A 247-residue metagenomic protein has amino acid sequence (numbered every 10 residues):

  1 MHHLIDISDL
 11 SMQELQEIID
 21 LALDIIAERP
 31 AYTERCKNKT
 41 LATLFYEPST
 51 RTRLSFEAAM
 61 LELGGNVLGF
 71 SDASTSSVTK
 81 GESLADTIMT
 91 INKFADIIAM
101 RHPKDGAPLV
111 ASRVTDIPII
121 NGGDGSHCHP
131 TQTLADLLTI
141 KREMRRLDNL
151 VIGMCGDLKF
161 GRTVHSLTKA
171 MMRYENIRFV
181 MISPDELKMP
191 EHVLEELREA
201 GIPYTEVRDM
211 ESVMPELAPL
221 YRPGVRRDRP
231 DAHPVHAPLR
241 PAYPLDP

Functional and structural regions predicted by a protein language model:
M1-L54, A58: Positively charged, low-complexity intrinsically disordered leader regions
A22, A95, T115, E216-A218: Short, well-ordered alpha-helix to beta-strand connector turns
L23, Y46, P103, G224-R226: Short glycine-/small-residue-rich Rossmann-like dinucleotide-binding loops
D24-A27, G201-V207, R240-Y243: Short gly/ser/thr-rich secondary-structure transition/capping motifs
E34-K141: Phosphate/diphosphate ligand-binding glycine-rich loop within oxidoreductases
Y46-A59, R142-P223: Glycine-rich phosphate/diphosphate-binding loop of Rossmann-like nucleotide-binding domains
L68-D72, I120-G122, L150-C155, V180-I182 (+2 more regions): Short beta-strands and strand-loop turn motifs
G224-P244: Glycine/threonine-rich flexible loop motifs
